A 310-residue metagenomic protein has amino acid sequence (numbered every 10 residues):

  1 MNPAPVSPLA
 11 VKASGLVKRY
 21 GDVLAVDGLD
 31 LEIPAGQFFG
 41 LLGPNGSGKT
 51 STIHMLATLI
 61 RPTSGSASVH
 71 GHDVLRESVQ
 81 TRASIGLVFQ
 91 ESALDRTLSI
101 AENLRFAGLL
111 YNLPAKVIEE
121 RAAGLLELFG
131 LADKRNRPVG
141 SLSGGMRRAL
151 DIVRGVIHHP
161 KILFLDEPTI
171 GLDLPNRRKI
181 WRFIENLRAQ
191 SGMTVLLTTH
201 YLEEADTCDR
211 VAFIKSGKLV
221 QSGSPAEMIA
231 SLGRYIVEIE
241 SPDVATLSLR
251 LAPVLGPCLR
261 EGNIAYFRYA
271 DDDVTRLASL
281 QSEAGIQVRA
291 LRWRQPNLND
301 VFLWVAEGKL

Functional and structural regions predicted by a protein language model:
R105, L109, K116-K134: Conserved ABC ATPase "signature" region
H159: Conserved catalytic motifs of ABC-family nucleotide-binding domains
L163-D166: Catalytic Walker B motif of ABC-type/P-loop ATPase nucleotide-binding domains
R178-Q190: Helical segment within the ABC ATPase nucleotide-binding domain
R234-L310: Short, charged/small-residue-rich alpha-helical element at the C-terminal edge of ABC transporter nucleotide-binding
